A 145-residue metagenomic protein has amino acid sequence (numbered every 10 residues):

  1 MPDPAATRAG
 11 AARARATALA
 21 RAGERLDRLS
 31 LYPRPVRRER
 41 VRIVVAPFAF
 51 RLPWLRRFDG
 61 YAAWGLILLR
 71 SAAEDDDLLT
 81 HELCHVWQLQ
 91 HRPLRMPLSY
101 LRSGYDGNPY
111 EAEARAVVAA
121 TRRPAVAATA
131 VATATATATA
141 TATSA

Functional and structural regions predicted by a protein language model:
M1-A46: A metal-dependent hydrolase signature that marks the N-terminal structural subdomain at the beginning of catalytic folds
A5-A6, E24, T80, A116-A127: Short linear elements at protein peripheries
R8, R13, T17, T129-S144: Compositionally biased, intrinsically disordered low-complexity segments enriched for polar/charged residues
L31-R34, F50-R51, R57-F58, L68: Short, flexible, glycine/charge-rich loop motifs used to bind or transfer phosphoryl groups or to couple energy/partner
V45-P47, R70-A72: Pocket-edge structural micro-motifs
L52-R56, A62-A63, A73, D77 (+2 more regions): Post-HEXXH active-site segment of zinc metalloproteases
A63-S71, T80-L83: Polar-ligand-bearing catalytic/cofactor-coordination segments of membrane-embedded or membrane-tethered inner-membrane
